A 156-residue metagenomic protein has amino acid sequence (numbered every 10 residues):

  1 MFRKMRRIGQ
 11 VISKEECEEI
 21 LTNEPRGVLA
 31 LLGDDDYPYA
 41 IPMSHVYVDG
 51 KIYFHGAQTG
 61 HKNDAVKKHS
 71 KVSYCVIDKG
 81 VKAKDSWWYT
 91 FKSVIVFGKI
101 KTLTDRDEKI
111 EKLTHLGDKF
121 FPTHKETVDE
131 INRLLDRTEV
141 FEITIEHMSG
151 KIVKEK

Functional and structural regions predicted by a protein language model:
M1-N23: Extreme N-terminal tail/first-helix region
F2-I8, V81-K156: Charged, gly/pro-rich active-site loop segments
K14, T59-G60: Structural motif corresponding to alpha-helix initiation and N-cap regions
I20-L21, A65-V66, L116: A generic structural signal for nonpolar/aromatic side chains embedded in well-ordered alpha-helices
T22-E24, Y37-P38, S86-W87, D136: Short solvent-exposed loop/turn micro-motifs enriched in small/polar/acidic residues
E24-Q58, Y74-C75: Short beta-strand segments
R26, A40-P42, K71, I95-F97 (+1 more regions): Broad gene-expression machinery/nucleic-acid interaction feature
H55, H61-Y89: Helix-adjacent hinge/juxtasegments
